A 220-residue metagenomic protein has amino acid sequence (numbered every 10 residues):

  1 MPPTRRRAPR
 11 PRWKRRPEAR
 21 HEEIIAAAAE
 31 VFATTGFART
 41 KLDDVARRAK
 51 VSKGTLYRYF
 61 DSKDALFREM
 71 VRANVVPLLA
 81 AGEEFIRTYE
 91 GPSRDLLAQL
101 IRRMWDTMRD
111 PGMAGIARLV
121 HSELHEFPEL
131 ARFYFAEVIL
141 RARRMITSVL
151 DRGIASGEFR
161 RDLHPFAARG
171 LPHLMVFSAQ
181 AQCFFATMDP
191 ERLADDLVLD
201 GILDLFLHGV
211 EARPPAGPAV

Functional and structural regions predicted by a protein language model:
M1-T35, R39-V51, Y59-A65: Basic, helix-initiating cap at the start of DNA-binding domains
T34-A38, Y89, S156: Short coil/turn segments at alpha/beta junctions that flank glycine-rich nucleotide-binding fingerprints
F37, F60, H121-F127, E137-V138: Short helix-capping/turn signature of helix-turn-helix
D44, G91-L96, F166, A194: A conserved beta-strand->loop->alpha-helix hinge within the catalytic CA
G54: Key DNA-contact positions within bacterial/archaeal DNA-binding proteins
M70-L100, D106-M108, G112, I116 (+1 more regions): Amphipathic alpha-helical linker/stalk segments
D95, D106-D110, G115, L119 (+3 more regions): Amphipathic alpha-helical packing segments from all-alpha helical-bundle domains
R132, I154-L203, R213-V220: Hydrophobic/aromatic-rich alpha-helical bundle segments in the mid-to-C-terminal region
